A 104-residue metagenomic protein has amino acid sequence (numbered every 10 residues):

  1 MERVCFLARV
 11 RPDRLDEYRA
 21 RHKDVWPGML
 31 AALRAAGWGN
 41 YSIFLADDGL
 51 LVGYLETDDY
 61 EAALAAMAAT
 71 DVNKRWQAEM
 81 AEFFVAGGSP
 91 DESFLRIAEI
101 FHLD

Functional and structural regions predicted by a protein language model:
M1-R3, H102-D104: Basic/polar N-terminal segments that are highly enriched at the extreme N-terminus, encompassing both cleavable
V4-R9: Active-site-flanking beta-strand signature of metal-NTP-handling nucleotidyl enzymes and homologous cyclase-like
R14-G39: Short amphipathic alpha-helical segments
D16-Y18, G53, A63-A65: Short acidic, gly/pro-rich beta-turn/loop elements at beta-sheet edges and active-site/ligand-binding grooves
L30-V52, E56-D58: Short, glycine- and small/hydrophobic-rich beta-strand elements in well-ordered beta-sheets
A36, T57-F94: An amphipathic, aromatic/His-enriched active-site/gating alpha helix that lines ligand/cofactor pockets
L95-H102: Eukaryote-biased recognition of C-terminal alpha-helical segments
